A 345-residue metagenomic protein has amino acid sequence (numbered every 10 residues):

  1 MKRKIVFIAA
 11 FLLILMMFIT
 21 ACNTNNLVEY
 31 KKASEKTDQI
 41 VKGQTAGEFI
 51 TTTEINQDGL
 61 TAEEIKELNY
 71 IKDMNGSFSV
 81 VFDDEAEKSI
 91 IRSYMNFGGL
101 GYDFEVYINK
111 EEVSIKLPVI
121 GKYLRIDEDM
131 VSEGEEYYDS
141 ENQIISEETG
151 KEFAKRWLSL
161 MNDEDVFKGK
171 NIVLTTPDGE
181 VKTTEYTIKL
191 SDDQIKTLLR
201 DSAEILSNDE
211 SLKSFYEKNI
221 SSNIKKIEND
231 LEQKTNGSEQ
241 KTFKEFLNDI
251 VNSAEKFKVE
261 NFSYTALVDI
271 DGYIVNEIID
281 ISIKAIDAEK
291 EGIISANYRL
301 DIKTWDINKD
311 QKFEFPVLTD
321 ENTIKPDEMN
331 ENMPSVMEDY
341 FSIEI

Functional and structural regions predicted by a protein language model:
M1-A9: Bacterial N-terminal signal peptides that target proteins for export
F11-L13: Repetitive helical segments and hydrophobic/amphipathic motifs
M17-A21: C-terminal motif of bacterial Sec signal peptides marking the signal peptidase cleavage site
N23-I345: Subset-of-secretome marker
